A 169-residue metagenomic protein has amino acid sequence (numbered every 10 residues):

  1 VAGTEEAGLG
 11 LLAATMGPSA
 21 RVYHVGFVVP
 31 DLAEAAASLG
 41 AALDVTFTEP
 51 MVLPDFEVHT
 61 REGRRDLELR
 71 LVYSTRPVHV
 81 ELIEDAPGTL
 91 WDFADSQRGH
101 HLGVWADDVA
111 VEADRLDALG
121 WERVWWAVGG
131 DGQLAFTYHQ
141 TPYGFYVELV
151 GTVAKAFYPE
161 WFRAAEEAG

Functional and structural regions predicted by a protein language model:
V1-G17: Short acidic N-proximal helix/loop "leader" segments that mark the beginning of a domain or an inter-domain linker
G8, V153-G169: Acidic/histidine-enriched, glycine/proline-rich intrinsically disordered or flexible terminal extensions
G17-S19, V28-P77, V111-T137, W161-A168: Core segments of cupin and vicinal oxygen chelate
V22-P30, Y73-R76, F93-A110: Vicinal oxygen chelate
V80: Long, contiguous binding/interaction regions
L90-Q97, F157-F162: A short, polar/proline- and glycine-enriched secondary-structure boundary/capping micro-motif
Y143-V147: Short, charged/polar, Gly/Pro-enriched secondary-structure boundary elements
